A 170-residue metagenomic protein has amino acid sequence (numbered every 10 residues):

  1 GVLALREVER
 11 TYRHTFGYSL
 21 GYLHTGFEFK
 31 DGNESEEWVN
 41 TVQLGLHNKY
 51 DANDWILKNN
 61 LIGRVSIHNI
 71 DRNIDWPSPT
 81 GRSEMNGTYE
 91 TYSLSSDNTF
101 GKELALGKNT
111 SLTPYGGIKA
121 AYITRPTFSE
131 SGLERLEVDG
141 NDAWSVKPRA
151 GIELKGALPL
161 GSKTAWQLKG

Functional and structural regions predicted by a protein language model:
G1-G170: Membrane translocator/pore-forming domains, dominated by Gram-negative outer-membrane beta-barrels
